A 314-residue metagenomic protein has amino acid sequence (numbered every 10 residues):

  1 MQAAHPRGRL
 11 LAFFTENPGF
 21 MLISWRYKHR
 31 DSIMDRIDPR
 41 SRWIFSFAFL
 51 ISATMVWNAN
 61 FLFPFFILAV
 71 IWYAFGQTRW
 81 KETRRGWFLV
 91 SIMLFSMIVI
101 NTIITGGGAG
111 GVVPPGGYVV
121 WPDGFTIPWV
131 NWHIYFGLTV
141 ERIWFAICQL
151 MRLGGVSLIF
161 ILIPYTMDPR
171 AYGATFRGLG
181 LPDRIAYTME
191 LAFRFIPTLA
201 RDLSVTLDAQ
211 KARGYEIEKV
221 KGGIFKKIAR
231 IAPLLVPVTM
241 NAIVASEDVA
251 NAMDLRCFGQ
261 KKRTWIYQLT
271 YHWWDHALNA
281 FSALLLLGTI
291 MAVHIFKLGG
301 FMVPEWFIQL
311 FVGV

Functional and structural regions predicted by a protein language model:
Q2-A59, I67-A74, L181-R184, R201-V314: Transmembrane alpha-helix interface motif
D31, Q77-E82, G137-E141, F145 (+1 more regions): Membrane-helix interfacial "entry" motifs
R42-W43, R79-L94, D275-A283: Alpha-helical transmembrane segments and their helix-start/interface "positive-inside/aromatic belt" motifs in integral
F61-F63, W80-K81, V99-T102, A192 (+3 more regions): Short, charged/polar low-complexity linear motifs in solvent-exposed/disordered segments
P64-I67, R85: Hydrophobic alpha-helical transmembrane segments of multi-pass inner membrane proteins, especially in bacterial systems
Y73-R79, M167: Structural signal for the C-terminal ends of transmembrane alpha-helices and the immediately following loop
G86-K221: Juxtamembrane/interface alpha-helical elements of multi-pass membrane proteins
